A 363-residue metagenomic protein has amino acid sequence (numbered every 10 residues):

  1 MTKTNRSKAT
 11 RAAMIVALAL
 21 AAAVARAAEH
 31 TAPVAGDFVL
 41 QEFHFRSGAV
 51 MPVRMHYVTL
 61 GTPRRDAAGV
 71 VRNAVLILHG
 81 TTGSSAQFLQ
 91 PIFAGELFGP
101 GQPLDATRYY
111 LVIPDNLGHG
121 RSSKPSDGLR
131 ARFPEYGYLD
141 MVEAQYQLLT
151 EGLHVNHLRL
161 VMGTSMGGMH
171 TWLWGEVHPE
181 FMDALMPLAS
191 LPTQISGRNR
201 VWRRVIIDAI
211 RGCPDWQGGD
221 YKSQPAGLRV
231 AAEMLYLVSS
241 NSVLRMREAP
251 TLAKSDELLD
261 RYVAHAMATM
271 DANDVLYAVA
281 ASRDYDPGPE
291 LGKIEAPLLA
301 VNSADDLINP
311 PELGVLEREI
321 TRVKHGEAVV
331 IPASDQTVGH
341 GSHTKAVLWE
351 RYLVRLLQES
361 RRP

Functional and structural regions predicted by a protein language model:
A27-V75, S85-A86: Catalytic-loop region of hydrolases
V58-D127: N-terminal cap/lid subdomain of alpha/beta-hydrolase-fold enzymes
Q102-G152, R198-N199, R203-D215, D335-T337: Cap/lid segment of the alpha/beta-hydrolase catalytic domain
R159-L160, S165-S196: Conserved hydrolase catalytic core segment
F181-H265: Alpha/beta-hydrolase-fold enzymes
I294, A300-N302: Short beta-strand/loop motif that positions the catalytic acidic residue of the alpha/beta-hydrolase fold
L307-L313: Conserved alpha/beta-hydrolase "acid-adjacent" motif
G326-P363: Catalytic active-site module of serine/aspartate enzymes centered on a nucleophile-bearing elbow/loop
